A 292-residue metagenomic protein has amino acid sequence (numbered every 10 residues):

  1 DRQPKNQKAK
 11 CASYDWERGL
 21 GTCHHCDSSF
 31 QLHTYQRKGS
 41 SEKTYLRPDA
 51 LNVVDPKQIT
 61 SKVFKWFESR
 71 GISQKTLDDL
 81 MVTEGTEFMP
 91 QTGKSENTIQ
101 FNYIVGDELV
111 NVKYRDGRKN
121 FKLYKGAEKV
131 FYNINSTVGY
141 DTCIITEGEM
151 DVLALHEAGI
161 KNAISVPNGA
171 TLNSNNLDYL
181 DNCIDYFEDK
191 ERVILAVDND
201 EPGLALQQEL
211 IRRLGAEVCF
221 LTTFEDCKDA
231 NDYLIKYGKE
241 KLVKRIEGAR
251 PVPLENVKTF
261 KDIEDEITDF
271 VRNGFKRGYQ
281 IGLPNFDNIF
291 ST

Functional and structural regions predicted by a protein language model:
D1, C23-C26: Short cysteine-rich clusters marking metal-coordination/redox-active sites
D1-P4, F30-V110, R118, K125-D141 (+1 more regions): TOPRIM metal-binding catalytic domain and adjacent DNA-binding surface shared by DnaG-type primases
A9-L20: Short linker/helix segments within small regulatory modules
F88-E191, Q207: Phosphate-handling DNA/RNA-contact segment within nucleic-acid enzymes
V166-L172, N199, T223-D226: Short, acidic/turn-prone active-site loops that include or flank metal/cofactor- and phosphate-binding residues
A205-G215: Short, aromatic/basic amphipathic alpha-helical patches
F224-T259: Interdomain "pre-motor" coupling segment immediately N-terminal to P-loop NTPase/helicase cores
E255-T292: The Walker A/P-loop phosphate-binding site
